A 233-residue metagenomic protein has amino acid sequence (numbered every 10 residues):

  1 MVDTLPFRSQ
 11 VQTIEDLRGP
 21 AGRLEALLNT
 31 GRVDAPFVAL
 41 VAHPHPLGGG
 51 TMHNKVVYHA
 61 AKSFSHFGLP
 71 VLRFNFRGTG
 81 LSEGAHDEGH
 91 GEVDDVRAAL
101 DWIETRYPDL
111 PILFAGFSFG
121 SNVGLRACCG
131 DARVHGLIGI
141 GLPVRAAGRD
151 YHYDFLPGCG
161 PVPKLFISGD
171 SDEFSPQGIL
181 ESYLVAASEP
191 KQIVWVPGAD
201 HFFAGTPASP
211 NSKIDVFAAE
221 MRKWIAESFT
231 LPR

Functional and structural regions predicted by a protein language model:
M1-D34: N-terminal cap/lid segment of alpha/beta-hydrolase-fold proteins
R23-D109, F202-T206: Serine-hydrolase catalytic machinery in alpha/beta-hydrolase-like enzymes
D94-P161: Primarily recognizes the serine-hydrolase "nucleophile elbow" in alpha/beta-hydrolase and SGNH/GDSL folds
A146, D170-S175, H201-F202: Acidic catalytic loop of the alpha/beta-hydrolase fold
Y151-H152, S171, S175-L184: Short alpha-helix in the alpha/beta-hydrolase fold that links the catalytic acid
C159-P161, L165-S168, D172, V196: Short beta-strand/loop motif that positions the catalytic acidic residue of the alpha/beta-hydrolase fold
A186-F203: Catalytic histidine neighborhood in serine/cysteine hydrolases with alpha/beta-hydrolase-type architecture
A199, P207-R233: Catalytic active-site module of serine/aspartate enzymes centered on a nucleophile-bearing elbow/loop
